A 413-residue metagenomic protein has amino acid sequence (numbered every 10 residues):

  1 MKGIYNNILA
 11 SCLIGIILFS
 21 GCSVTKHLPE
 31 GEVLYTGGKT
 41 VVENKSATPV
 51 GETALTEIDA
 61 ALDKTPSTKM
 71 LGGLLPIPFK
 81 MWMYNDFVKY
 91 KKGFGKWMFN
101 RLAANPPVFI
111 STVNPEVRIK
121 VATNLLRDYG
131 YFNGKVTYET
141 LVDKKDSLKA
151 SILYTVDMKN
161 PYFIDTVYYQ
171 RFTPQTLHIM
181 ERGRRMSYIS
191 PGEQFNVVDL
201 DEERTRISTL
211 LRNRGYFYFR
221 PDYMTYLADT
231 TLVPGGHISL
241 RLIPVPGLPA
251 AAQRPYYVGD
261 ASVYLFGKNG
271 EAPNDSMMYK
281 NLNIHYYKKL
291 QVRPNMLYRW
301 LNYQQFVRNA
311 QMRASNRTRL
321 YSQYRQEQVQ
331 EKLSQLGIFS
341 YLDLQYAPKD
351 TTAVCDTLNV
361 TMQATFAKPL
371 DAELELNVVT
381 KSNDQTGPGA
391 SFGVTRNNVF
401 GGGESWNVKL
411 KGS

Functional and structural regions predicted by a protein language model:
M1-L9: Bacterial N-terminal signal peptides that target proteins for export
I8-L9, S262, T352: Intrinsic disorder/low-complexity detector
L13-I14: Cleavable N-terminal export/targeting peptides
L18-G21: C-terminal motif of bacterial Sec signal peptides marking the signal peptidase cleavage site
S23-Q335, Y341-L344, T357: Interaction-mediating elements
T176-I179, A314, R319-S413: Gram-negative/organellar outer-membrane beta-barrel architecture
